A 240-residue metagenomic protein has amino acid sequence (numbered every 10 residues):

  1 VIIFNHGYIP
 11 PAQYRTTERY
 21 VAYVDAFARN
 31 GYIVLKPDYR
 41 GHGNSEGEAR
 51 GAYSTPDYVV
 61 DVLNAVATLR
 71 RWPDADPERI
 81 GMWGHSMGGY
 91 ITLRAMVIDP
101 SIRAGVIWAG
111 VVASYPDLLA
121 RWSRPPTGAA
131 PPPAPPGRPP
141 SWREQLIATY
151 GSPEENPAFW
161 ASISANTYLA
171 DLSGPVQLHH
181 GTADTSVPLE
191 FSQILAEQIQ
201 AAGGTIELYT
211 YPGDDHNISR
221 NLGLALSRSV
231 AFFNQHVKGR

Functional and structural regions predicted by a protein language model:
F4-E46, S114-Y115: Short substrate-entry loop that stabilizes the transition state in hydrolases
P11-R15, P116-Y168, G174: Mobile cap/lid helix-loop segments that gate and shape the active-site cleft of serine hydrolases
A52-P73: Alpha/beta-hydrolase active-site loop
A75-H85: Alpha/beta-hydrolase fold nucleophile elbow
G89-P100: Short glycine-enriched nucleophile-adjacent loop and the immediately C-terminal alpha-helix near the catalytic center
V106-P116: Active-site nucleophile loop of the alpha/beta-hydrolase fold
L172, L178-H180, D184: Short beta-strand/loop motif that positions the catalytic acidic residue of the alpha/beta-hydrolase fold
S186, Q193-R240: C-terminal catalytic histidine-bearing segment of alpha/beta-hydrolase fold enzymes
